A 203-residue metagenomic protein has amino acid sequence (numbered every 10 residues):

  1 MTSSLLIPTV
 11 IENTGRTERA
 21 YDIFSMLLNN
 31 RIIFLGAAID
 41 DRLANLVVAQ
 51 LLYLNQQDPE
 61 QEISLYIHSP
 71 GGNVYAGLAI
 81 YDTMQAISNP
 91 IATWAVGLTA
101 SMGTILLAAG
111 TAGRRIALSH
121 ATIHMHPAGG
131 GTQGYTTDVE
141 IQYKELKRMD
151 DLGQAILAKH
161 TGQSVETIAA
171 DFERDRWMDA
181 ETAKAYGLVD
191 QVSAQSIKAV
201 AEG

Functional and structural regions predicted by a protein language model:
M1-T104, A108-G203: N-terminal organellar transit peptides
